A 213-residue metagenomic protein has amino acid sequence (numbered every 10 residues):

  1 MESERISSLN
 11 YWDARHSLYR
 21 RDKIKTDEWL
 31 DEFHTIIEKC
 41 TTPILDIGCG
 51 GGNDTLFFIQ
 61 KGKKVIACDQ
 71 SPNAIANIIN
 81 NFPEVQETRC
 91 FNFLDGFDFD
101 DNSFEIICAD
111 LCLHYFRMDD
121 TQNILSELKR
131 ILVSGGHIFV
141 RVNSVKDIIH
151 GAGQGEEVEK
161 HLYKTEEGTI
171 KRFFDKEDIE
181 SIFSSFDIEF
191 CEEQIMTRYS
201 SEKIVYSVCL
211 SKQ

Functional and structural regions predicted by a protein language model:
M1-T41, G50-G96, F139-K212: Class I (Rossmann-like) S-adenosyl-L-methionine-dependent methyltransferase catalytic domain, capturing the SAM-binding
I47: Conserved beta-strand/loop positions that form the S-adenosyl-L-methionine
P72, M118-Q122: Non-membrane alpha-helical structural segments and their capping/turn regions in soluble enzymes
F97-I107: A short acidic, Gly/Pro-enriched loop at the edge of an enzyme's catalytic core that lines a small-molecule cofactor
D98-D100, R117, D175: GHKL-family ATP-binding catalytic core of two-component histidine kinases
E105-D119: A short SAM/SAH-binding and catalytic strip from SAM-dependent methyltransferases
Q122-S134: A short glycine-rich, Lys/Arg-flanked "PGG" loop and its adjoining helix->strand segment in the class I
